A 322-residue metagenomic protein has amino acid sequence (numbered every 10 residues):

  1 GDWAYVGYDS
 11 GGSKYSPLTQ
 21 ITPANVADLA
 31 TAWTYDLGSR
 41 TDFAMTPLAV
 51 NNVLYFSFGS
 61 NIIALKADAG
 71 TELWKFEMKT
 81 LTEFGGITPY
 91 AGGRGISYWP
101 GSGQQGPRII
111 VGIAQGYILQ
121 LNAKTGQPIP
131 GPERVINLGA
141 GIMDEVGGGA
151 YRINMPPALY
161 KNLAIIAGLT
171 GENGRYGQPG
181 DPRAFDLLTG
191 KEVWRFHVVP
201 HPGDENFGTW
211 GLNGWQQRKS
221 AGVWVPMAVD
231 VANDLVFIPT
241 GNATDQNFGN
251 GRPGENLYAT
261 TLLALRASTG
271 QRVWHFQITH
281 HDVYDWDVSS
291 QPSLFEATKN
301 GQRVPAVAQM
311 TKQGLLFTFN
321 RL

Functional and structural regions predicted by a protein language model:
G1-S39, P47, T71: Mature N-terminal segment immediately following signal peptide/propeptide cleavage in secreted/periplasmic
W3-G7, R40-G59, I87-I118, G149-G174 (+4 more regions): Repeat-blade elements of multi-bladed beta-propeller folds
S13-S16, E83, Q246-G249: A short, acidic/glycine-rich surface segment
Y15-L18, V26, G59, G93 (+2 more regions): Extracytoplasmic/secreted envelope proteins and their assembly/folding machinery, especially bacterial periplasmic
A24-G38, I62-P89, Y98-Q105, Y117-G148 (+4 more regions): Extracytoplasmic/lumenal domain signature
